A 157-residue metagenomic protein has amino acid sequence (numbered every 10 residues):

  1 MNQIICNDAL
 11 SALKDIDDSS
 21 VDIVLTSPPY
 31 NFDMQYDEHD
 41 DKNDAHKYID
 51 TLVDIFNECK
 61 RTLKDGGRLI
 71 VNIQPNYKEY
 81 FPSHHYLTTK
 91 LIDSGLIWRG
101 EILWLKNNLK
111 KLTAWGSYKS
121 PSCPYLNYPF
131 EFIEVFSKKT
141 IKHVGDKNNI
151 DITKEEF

Functional and structural regions predicted by a protein language model:
M1-F157: Core catalytic lobe of class I
